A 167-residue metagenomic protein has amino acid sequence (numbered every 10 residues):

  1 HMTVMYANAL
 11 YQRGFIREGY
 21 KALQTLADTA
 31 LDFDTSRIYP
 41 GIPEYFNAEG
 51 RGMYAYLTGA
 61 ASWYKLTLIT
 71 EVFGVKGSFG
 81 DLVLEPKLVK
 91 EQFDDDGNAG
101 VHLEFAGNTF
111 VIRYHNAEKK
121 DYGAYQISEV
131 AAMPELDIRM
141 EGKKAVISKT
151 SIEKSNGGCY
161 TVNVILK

Functional and structural regions predicted by a protein language model:
M5-K167: Non-catalytic C-terminal accessory modules of carbohydrate-active enzymes
